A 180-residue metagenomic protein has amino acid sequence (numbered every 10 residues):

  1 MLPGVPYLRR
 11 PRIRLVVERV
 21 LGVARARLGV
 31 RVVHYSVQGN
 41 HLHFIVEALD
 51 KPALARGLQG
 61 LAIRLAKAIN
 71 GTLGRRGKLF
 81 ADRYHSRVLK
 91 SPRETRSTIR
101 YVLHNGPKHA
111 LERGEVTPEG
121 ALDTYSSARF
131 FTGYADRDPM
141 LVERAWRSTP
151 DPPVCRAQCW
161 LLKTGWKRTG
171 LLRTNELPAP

Functional and structural regions predicted by a protein language model:
M1: Active-site-flanking beta-strand signature of metal-NTP-handling nucleotidyl enzymes and homologous cyclase-like
V5-N40, E47-P180: Short Pro-Cys-Gly-centered "Cys-loop" motif that presents a nucleophilic cysteine in a tight turn
